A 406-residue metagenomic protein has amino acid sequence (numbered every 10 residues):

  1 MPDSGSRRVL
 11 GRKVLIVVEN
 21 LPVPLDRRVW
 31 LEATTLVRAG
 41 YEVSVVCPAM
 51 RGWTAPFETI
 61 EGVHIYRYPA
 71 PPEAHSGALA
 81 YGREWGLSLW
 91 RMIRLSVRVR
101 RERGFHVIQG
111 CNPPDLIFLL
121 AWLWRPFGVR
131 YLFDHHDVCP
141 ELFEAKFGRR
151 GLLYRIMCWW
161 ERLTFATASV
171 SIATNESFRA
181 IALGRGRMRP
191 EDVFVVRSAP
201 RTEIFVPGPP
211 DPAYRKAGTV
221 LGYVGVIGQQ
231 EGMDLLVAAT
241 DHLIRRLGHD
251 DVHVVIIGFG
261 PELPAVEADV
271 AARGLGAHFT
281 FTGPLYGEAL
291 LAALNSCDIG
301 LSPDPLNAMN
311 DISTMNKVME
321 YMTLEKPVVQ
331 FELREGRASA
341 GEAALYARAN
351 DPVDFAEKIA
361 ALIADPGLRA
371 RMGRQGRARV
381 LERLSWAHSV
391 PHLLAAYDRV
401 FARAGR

Functional and structural regions predicted by a protein language model:
M1-W53, F57-I65: N-terminal subdomain of nucleotide-sugar transferases
L15, A213-D241, V255, L393: Conserved donor-binding/catalytic core segment of Leloir-type glycosyltransferases
D26, E231, E288-A293, S302-T323 (+1 more regions): Nucleotide-sugar-dependent
G52-W53, L87-M92, F105-G128, L132-E141 (+1 more regions): An aromatic- and histidine-rich active-site surface loop
I93, V97, L116-L119, L123-F127 (+2 more regions): Membrane-proximal helix-turn-helix segments that form the acceptor-binding/catalytic region of lipid-linked
S177, S198-A199: Carbohydrate-associated surface elements
L247, P264-L291: Nucleotide-activated donor-binding/catalytic signature segment of Leloir-type glycosyltransferases, i.e., the conserved
A344-P352, A361-G367: Conserved acidic donor-binding segment of nucleotide-sugar-dependent glycosyltransferases
